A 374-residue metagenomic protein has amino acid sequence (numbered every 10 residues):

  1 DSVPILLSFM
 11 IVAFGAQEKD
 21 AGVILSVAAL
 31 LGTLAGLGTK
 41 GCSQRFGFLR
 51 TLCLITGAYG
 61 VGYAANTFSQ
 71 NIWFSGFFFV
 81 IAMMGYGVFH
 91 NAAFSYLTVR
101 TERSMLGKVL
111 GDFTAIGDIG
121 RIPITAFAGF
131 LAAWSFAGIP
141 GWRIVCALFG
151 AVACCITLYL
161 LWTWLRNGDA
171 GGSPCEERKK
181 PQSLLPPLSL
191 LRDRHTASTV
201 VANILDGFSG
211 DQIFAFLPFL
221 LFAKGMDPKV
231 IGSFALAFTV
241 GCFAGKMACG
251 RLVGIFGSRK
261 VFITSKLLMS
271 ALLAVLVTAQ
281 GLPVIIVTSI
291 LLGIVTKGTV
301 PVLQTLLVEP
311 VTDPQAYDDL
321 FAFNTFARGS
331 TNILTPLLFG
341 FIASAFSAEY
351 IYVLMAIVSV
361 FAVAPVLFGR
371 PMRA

Functional and structural regions predicted by a protein language model:
D1, A29-L37, I122, T239-F243 (+2 more regions): Residue-level signature of mid-helix packing/kink "hotspots" within the transmembrane helices of 12-pass Major
D1-G22, A29, S198, A202 (+2 more regions): Helix-loop boundary and gating motifs at the non-cytosolic
A35-G47, G245-G257, A343: Helix-to-loop junctions at the C-terminal end of transmembrane segments in multipass secondary transporters
R50-A64, K260-A274: Structural signature of the two symmetry-related core transmembrane helices
V80-G117: Cytoplasmic helix-loop-helix junction between adjacent transmembrane helices in 12-TM secondary transporters
V88-T101, G298-T312: Intracellular juxtamembrane helix-capping segments at the cytosolic ends of symmetry-related transmembrane helices
F113-W164: Helix-loop-helix hairpin linking two adjacent transmembrane segments in secondary transporters
N167-T199: Juxtamembrane intracellular "pre-TM" segments in multi-pass secondary transporters
